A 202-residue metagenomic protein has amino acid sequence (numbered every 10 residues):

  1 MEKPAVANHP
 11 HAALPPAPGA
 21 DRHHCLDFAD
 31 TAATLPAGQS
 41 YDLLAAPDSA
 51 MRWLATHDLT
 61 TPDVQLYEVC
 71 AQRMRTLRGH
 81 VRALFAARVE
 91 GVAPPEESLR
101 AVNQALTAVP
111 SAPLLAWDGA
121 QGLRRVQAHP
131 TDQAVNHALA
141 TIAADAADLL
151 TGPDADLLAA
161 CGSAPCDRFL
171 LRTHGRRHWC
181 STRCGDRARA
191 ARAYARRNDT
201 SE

Functional and structural regions predicted by a protein language model:
M1-A160, R168-F169, T200-E202: Short helix-coil boundary/hinge micro-motifs
A144, A188-A191: A broad detector of short, well-ordered amphipathic alpha-helices that serve as recognition/interaction surfaces
A160-P165, T182-R183: Short, cysteine/histidine-rich loop/knuckle motifs that typically chelate Zn2+
P165-L170, A188: Cys/His-rich microdomains that often coordinate metals
G175-R187: Cysteine-rich micro-motifs
R192-E202: Contiguous alpha-helical segments
